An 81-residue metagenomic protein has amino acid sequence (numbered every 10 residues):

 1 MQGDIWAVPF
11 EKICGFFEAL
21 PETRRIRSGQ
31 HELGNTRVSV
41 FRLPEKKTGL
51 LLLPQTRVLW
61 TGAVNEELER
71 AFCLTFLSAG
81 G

Functional and structural regions predicted by a protein language model:
M1-R27: Short Lys/Arg-enriched alpha/beta "domain-start" segment
D4-W6, S39, L59: Generic structural detector for well-ordered beta-strands
P9, P44, G62-V64: Beta-strand elements of well-folded, non-transmembrane domains
I13, T36-V40, V64-A71: Short, surface-exposed beta-strand/loop "edge" segments at domain boundaries and coil↔beta transitions
E18-E22, L74-G81: Short, intrinsically disordered, mixed-charge
E22-V38: Surface-exposed, low-hydrophobicity interaction/linker segments
L33-L52: A short, structured beta-strand/loop element
L53-A79: C-terminal structural segments of small proteins and small subunits
